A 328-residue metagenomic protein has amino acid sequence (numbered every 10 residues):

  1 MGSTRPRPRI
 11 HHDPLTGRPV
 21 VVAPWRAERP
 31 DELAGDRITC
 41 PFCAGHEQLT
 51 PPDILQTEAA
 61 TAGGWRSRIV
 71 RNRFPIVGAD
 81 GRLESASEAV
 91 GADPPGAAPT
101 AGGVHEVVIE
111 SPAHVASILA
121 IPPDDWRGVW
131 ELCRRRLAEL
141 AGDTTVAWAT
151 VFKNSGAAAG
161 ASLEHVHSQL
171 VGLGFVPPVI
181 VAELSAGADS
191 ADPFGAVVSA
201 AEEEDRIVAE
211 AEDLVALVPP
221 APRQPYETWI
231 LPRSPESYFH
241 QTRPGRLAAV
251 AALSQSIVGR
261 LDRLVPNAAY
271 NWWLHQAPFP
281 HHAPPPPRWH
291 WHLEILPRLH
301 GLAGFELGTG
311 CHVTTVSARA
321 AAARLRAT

Functional and structural regions predicted by a protein language model:
M1-H165, V171-Y238, G245, V258-R263 (+2 more regions): Active-site microenvironments that recognize anionic phosphate/pyrophosphate groups
H240, P244-L253: Gly/Ser/Thr-rich active-site loops/lids in small-molecule metabolic enzymes that frequently grip phosphoryl groups
